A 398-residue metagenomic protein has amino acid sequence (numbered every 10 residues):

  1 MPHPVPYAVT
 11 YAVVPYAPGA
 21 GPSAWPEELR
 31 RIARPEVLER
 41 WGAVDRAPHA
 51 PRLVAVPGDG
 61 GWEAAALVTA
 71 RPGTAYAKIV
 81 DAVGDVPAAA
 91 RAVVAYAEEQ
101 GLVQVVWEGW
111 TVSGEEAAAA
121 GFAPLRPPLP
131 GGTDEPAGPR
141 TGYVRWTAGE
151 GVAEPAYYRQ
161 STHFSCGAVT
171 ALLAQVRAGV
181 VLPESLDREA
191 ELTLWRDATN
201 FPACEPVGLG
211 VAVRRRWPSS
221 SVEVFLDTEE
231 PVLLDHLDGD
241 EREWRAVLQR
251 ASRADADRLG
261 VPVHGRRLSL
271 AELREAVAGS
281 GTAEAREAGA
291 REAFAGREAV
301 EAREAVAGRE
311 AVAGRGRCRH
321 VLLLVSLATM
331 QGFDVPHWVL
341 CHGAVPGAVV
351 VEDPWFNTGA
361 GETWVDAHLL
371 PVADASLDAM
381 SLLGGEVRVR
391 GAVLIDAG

Functional and structural regions predicted by a protein language model:
M1-G42: Short amphipathic alpha-helix that is part of the acyltransferase structural core
M1-T10, P15, P130-E135, E275-G316: Intrinsically disordered, low-complexity terminal tails and inter-domain linkers enriched for S/T/G/P/D/E
P2, Y76, L102, W110-E116 (+6 more regions): Noncatalytic regulatory segments and standalone regulatory/sensor domains
P2-T10, V14-P15, W110-A153: Terminal substrate-recognition subdomain of acyl/acetyltransferases
D45-R91: Conserved donor-binding loop and adjoining core beta-sheet/short helix segment in diverse acyl/aminoacyl transferases
G73-G121: Acyl-donor binding region in acyl/amide transferases
R145-P218: Active-site nucleophile-adjacent alpha helix/oxyanion-hole segment immediately C-terminal to the catalytic cysteine
L234-G239, E243-R286, A290-A293, R309-D353: Active-site-adjacent substructure of cysteine-protease-like catalytic cores
